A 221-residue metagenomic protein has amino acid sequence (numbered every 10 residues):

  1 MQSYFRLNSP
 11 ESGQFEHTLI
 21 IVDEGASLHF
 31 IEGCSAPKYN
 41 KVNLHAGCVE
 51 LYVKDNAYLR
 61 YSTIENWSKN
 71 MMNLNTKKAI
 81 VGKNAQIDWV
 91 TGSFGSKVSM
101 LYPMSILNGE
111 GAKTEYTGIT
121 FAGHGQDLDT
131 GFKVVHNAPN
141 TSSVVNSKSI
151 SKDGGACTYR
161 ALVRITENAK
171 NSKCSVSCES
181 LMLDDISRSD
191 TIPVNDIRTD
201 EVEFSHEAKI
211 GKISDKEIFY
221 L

Functional and structural regions predicted by a protein language model:
M1-F219: Conserved beta-strand/loop scaffold segments within soluble protein domains that form the structured core and edges
